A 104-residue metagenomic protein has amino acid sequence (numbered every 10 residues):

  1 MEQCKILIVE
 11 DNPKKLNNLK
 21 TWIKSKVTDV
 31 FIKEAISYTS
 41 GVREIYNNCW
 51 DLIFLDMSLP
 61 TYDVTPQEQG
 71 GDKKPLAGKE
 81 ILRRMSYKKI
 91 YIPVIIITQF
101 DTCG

Functional and structural regions predicted by a protein language model:
M1-Q3, D11-K20, W50-F54: Conserved N-terminal glycine/acidic-rich loop preference
E10-D11, T98: Conserved acidic carboxylate
P13-K33: Two-component/phosphorelay signaling modules centered on CheY-like receiver
K20-T21, E34-L52, L59-Y62: Acidic, metal-coordinating helix/loop segments flanking the phosphotransfer/catalytic sites of two-component signaling
M57-Y62, E68-K74: Residue immediately C-terminal to the conserved phosphorylatable aspartate in receiver
G71-G104: A short, hydrophobic beta-strand element within the central beta-sheet of small alpha/beta folds
